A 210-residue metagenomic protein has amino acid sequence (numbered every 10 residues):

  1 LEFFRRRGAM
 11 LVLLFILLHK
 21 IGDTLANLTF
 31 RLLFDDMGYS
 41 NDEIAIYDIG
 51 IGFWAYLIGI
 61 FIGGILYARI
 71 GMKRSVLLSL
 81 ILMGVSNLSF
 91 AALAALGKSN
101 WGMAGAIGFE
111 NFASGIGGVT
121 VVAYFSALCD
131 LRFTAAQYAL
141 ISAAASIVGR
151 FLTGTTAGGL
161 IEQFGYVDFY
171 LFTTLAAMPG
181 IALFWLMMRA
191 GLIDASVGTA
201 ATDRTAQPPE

Functional and structural regions predicted by a protein language model:
L1-V12: Juxtamembrane intracellular "pre-TM" segments in multi-pass secondary transporters
L28-A45: Short amphipathic helix-loop junctions that connect adjacent transmembrane helices in Major Facilitator Superfamily/SLC
I58-S75, I161-E162: Helix-to-loop junctions at the C-terminal end of transmembrane segments in multipass secondary transporters
I81-K98: C-terminal ends and interior cores of transmembrane alpha-helices in multi-pass membrane transporters/permeases
G115-D130, L140: Intracellular juxtamembrane helix-capping segments at the cytosolic ends of symmetry-related transmembrane helices
L128, R132-Q163: A late C-terminal transmembrane helix in Major Facilitator Superfamily
T155-P179: A membrane-interface helix-boundary motif in multi-pass transporters
M187-E210: Intrinsic disorder in cytosolic terminal tails and internal cytosolic loops of multi-pass membrane transporters
